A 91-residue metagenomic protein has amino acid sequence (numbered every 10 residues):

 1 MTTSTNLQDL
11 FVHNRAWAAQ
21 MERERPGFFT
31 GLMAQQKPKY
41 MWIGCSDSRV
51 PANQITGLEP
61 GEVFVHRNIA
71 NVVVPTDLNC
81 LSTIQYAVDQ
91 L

Functional and structural regions predicted by a protein language model:
M1-A34: Long, non-catalytic terminal segments
S4, S46-S48, S82: Generic serine detector
T5-L7, W17, M41-I43, I55 (+1 more regions): Bulky hydrophobic/aromatic packing residues
Q8, Q20, Q35-Q36, Q54 (+2 more regions): Residue-identity detector for glutamine
N14, W42, H66: Divalent metal-coordination and catalytic microenvironments
M21-G61: N-terminal short beta-loop-beta anion/metal-coordinating cradle
Q54, E59-L91: Short HxH-centered metal-ligating active-site micro-motif
